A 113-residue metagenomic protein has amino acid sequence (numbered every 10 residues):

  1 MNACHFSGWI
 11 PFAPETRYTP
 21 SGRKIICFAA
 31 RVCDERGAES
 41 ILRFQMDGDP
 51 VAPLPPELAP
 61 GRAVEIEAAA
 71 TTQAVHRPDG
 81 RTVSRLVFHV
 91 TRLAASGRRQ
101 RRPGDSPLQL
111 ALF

Functional and structural regions predicted by a protein language model:
M1-F113: Single-stranded nucleic acid-binding surfaces, predominantly the OB-fold ssDNA-binding core
